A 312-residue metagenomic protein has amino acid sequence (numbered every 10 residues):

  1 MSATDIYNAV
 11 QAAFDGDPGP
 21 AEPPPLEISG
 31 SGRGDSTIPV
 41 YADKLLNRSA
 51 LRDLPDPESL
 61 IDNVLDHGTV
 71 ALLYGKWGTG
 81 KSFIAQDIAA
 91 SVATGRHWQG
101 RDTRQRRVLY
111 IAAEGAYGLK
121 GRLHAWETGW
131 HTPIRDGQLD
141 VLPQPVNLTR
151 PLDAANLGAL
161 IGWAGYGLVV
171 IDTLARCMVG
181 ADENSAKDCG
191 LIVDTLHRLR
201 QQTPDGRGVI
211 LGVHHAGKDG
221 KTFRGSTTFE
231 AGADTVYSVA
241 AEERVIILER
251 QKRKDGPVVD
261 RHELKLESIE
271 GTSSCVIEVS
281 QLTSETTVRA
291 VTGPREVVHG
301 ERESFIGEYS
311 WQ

Functional and structural regions predicted by a protein language model:
S2-H67, T79, G129-D136, L142-P143: Core recognition of P-loop NTPase motor domains used across DNA-transaction enzymes
Q11, A21-P25, G30, D35-P39 (+4 more regions): C-terminal regions of RecA-like/P-loop NTPase motor modules
P39, S49, P55, L60-I61 (+7 more regions): Conserved inter-motif catalytic segment of the P-loop NTP-binding fold
L65, Y110, D172, A233 (+1 more regions): Conserved RecA-like P-loop NTPase ATPase core
V70-A71, V108: Conserved beta-strand position immediately N-terminal to the Walker
L72-L73, G78, S82-F83, L168 (+1 more regions): Phosphate-binding/switch region of NTP-binding enzymes
I84, I88: Hydrophobic positions on the alpha1 helix immediately C-terminal to the Walker A/P-loop
S91-Q105: Post-Walker A helix-loop "phosphate-sensing" segment adjacent to the P-loop in P-loop NTPases
